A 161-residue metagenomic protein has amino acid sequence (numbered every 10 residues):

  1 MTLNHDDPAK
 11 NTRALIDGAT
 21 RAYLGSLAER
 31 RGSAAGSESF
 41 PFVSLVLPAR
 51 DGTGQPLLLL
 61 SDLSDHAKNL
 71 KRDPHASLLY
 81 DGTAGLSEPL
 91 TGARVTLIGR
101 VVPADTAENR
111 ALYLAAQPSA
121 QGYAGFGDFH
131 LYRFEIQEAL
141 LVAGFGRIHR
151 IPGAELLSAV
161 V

Functional and structural regions predicted by a protein language model:
M1-K71, L79: An N-terminal domain-cap segment
D6, G122-V161: C-terminal edge-of-domain segments
A22, V46, P56, A76 (+3 more regions): A broad, low-specificity signal marking well-ordered, structured residues that form hydrophobic/aromatic
R31, G85, E155: Residue-level detector of flexible, active-site-proximal loop/helix-junction positions within diverse enzyme catalytic
V43-L45, R94-I98, I148-R150: Well-ordered beta-strand positions in beta-sheet-rich domains
L63-G122, F126-F129, E135-I136: Short, structured beta-strand-loop surface elements
